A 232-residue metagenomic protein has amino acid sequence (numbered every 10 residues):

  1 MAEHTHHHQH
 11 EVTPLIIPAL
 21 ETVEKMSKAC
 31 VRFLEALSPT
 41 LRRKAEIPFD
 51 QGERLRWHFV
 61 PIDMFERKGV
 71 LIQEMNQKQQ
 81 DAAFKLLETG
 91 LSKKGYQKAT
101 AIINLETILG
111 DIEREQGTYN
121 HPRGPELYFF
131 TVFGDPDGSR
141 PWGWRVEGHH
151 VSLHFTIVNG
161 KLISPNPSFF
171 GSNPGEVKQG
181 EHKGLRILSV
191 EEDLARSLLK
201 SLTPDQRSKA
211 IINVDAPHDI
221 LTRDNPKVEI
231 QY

Functional and structural regions predicted by a protein language model:
A2-H8, V12, A19-L20, G52-Y232: Acidic/His-rich structured neighborhood in mature extracellular/periplasmic domains
T22-W57: Mature N-terminal segment immediately following signal peptide/propeptide cleavage in secreted/periplasmic
